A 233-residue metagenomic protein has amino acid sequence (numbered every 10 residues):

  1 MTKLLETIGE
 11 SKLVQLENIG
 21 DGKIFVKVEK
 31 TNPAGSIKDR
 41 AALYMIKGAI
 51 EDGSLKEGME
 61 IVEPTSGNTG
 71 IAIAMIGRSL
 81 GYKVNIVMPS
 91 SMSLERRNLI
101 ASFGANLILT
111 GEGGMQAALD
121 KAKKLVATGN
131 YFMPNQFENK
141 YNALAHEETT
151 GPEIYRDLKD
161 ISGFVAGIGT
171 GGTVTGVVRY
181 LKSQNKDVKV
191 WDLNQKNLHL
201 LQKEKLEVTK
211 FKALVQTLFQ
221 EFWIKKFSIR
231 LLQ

Functional and structural regions predicted by a protein language model:
M1-Q233: PLP-dependent amino-acid enzyme catalytic core
